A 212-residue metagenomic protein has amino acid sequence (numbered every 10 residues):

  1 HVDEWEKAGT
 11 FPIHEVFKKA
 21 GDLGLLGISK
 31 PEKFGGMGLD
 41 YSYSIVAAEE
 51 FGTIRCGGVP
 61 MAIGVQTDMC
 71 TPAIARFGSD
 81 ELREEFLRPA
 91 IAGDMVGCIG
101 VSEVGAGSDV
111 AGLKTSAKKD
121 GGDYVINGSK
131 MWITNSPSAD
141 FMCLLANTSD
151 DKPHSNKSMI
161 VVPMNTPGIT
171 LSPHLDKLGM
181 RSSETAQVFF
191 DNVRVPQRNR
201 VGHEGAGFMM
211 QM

Functional and structural regions predicted by a protein language model:
H1-G64, R76-F77, E81-A92, V96 (+2 more regions): Amphipathic, small/basic residue-rich leader segments at the start of a protein or domain
G24, P31, A47, S79 (+6 more regions): Buried hydrophobic positions in well-ordered alpha/beta secondary-structure cores of metabolic enzymes
L39-D40, D109-A111, N135-A139, P153-N156 (+2 more regions): Short glycine/proline-enriched turns and hinge-like loops at secondary-structure junctions
I54, M159, T166-M212: Glycine-rich beta->alpha junctions and the first turn(s) of the following alpha-helix
P60-C70, D94-G100, S129-M142: FAD-binding core of FAD-dependent oxidoreductases, characterized by glycine-rich FAD pyrophosphate-binding loops
I63-G64, A90, G105-S108, W132-N135 (+2 more regions): Short Gly/Pro-enriched turn/cap motifs at secondary-structure boundaries
D109-N127: Cytochrome P450 C-terminal beta-domain/meander region
D123, N127-L171: A short core secondary-structure module
